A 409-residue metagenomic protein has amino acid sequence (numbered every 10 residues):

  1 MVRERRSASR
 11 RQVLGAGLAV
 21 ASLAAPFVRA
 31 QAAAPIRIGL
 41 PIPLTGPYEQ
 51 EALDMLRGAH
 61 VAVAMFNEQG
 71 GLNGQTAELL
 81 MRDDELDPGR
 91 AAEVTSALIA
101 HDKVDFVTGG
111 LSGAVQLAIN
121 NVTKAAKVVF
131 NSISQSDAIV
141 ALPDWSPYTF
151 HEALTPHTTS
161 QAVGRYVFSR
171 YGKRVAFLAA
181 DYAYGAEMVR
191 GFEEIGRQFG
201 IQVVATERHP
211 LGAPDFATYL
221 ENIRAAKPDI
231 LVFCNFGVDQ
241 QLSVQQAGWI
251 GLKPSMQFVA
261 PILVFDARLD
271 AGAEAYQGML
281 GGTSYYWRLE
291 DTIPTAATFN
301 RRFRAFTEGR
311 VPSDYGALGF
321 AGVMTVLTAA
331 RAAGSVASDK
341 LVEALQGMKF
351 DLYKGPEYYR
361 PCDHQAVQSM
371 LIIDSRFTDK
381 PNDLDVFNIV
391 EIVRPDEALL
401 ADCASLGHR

Functional and structural regions predicted by a protein language model:
M1-S9, A16-L23: N-terminal secretory signal peptides
F27-I42: C-terminal segment of N-terminal export signals and the immediately downstream linker at the start of the mature
G39-G58, R82-P88, L111, D181-G185 (+2 more regions): Extracytoplasmic "Venus flytrap"
E49-N73, E194: Short, polar/charged alpha-helical segment
Q50-M55, L72-V140, H209-F216, Q241: Beta-alpha junction/loop-to-helix N-cap segments that form part of ligand/metal-binding clefts
V104-T206, Q257-G281: Extracytoplasmic ligand/sensor domains, especially the bilobed periplasmic-binding protein
A247-F320, A330-A332, V336, D379 (+1 more regions): Extracellular/periplasmic periplasmic-binding protein-like sensory domains
T325-R409: Extracellular/periplasmic bilobal clamshell ligand-binding domains
